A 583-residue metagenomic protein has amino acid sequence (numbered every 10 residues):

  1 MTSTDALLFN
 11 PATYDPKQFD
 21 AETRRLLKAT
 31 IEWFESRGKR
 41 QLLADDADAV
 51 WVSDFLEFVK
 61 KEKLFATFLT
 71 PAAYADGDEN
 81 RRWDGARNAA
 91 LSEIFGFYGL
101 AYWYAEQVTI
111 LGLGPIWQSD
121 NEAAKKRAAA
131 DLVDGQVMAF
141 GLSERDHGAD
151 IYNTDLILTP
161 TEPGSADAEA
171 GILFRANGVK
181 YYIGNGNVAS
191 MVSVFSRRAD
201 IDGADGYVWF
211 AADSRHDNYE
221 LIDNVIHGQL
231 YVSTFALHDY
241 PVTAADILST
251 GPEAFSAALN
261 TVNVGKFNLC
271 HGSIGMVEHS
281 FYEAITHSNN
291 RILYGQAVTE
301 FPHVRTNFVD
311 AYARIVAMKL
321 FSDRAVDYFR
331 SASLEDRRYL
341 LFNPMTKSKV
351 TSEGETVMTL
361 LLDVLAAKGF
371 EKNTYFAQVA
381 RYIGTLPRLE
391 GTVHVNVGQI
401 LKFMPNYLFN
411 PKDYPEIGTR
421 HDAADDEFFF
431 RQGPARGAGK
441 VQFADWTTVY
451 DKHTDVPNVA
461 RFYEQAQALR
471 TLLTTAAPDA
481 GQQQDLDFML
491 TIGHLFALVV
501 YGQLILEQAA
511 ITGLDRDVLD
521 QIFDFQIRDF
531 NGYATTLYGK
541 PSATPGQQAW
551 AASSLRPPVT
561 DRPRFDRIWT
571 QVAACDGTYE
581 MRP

Functional and structural regions predicted by a protein language model:
M1-F68, A72-W103, K126, A130 (+11 more regions): Flavin-dependent oxidoreductase catalytic core characteristic of acyl-CoA dehydrogenase/oxidase-like enzymes
N80, I116-W117, D150-T154, G186-A189 (+2 more regions): Short acidic, glycine/serine/threonine-rich loops at helix termini
W103-A123, G148-I151: N-terminal glycine-rich flavin-associated loop
I110, G135, I151-N153, N187-M191 (+4 more regions): Short, solvent-exposed loop/turn segments at the edges of secondary structure
D134-L142: A short, Trp-centered hydrophobic/proline-enriched beta-strand micro-motif
D146-A149, Y182-N185, N224-Y231: Short Gly/Pro-enriched turn/cap motifs at secondary-structure boundaries
E169-Y219: A short core secondary-structure module
D217-P241: Flexible, small-/acidic-enriched active-site or ligand-binding loops
